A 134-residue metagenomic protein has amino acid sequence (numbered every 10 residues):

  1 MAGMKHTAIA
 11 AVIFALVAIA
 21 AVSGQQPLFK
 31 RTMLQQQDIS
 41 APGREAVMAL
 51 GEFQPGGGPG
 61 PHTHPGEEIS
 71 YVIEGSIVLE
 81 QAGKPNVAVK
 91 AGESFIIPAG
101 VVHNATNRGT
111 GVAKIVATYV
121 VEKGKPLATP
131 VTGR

Functional and structural regions predicted by a protein language model:
A2-L50, A88, I96, P126-R134: A short, N-terminal "cap"/entry segment at the start of jelly-roll beta-barrel domains of the cupin/DSBH fold
S40-R44, G56-Y71: A short beta-loop-beta micro-motif enriched in histidine and acidic residues
G51, G57, I73-S76, Q81 (+1 more regions): Sec/Tat-exported extracytoplasmic proteins
F53-Q54, G83-G100: Short acidic-glycine-tyrosine-enriched beta hairpin
G58-G60, V78, F95-T106: Histidine-centered metal-chelating micro-motifs
P59-H64, Q81, A88, T106-R108: Short histidine-centered beta-strand/loop micro-motifs that create catalytic or ligand/metal-coordination sites
P65-G83, E93: Glycine- and acidic-residue-biased ligand/ion/polar-headgroup-sensing regions
N86, G100-P126: Ligand-binding loop in jelly-roll beta-barrel domains
